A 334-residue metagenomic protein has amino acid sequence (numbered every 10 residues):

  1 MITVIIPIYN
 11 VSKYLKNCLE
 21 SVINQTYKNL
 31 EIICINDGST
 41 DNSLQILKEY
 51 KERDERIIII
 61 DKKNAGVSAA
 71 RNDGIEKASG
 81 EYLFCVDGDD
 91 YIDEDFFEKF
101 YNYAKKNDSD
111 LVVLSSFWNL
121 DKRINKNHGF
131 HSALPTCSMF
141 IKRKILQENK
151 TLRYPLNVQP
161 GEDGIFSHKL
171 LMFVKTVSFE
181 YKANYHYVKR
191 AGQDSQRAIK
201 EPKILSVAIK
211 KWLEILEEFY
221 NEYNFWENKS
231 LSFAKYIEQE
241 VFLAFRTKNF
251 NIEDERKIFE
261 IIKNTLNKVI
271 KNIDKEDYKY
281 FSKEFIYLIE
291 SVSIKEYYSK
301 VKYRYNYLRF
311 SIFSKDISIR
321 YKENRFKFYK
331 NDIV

Functional and structural regions predicted by a protein language model:
V11-N24: Short, well-formed alpha-helical segments that are part of the catalytic scaffolds of diverse glycosyltransferases
S21, N36-Q45: A conserved acidic beta->alpha catalytic loop
K62-A78: Glycine-rich, basic loop-to-helix element that forms the pyrophosphate-binding segment of sugar-nucleotide handling
L83: Short aromatic/hydrophobic "clamp" motif used to bind/position activated sugar donors
D95-R123: Conserved donor NDP-sugar-binding/catalytic core segment of glycosyltransferases
K126-I204: Conserved nucleotide-sugar donor-binding catalytic segment
N184-R190, R197-N228, A234-F245, F250-I270: Catalytic core of nucleotide-sugar-dependent glycosyltransferases
N249-V334: Membrane-interface aromatic/basic loop that binds lipid-linked glycans or pyrophosphate carriers, typified by
